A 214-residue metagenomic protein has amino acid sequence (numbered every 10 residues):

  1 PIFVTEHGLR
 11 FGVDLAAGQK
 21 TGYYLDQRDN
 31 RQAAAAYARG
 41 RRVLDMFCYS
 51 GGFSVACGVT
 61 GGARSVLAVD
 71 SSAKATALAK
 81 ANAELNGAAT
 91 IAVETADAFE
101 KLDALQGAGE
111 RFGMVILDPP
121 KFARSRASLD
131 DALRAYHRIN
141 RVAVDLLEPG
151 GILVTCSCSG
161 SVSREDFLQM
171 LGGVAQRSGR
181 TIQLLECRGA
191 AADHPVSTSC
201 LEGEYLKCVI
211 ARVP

Functional and structural regions predicted by a protein language model:
P1-Y23, Q32: Non-catalytic substrate-recognition/targeting regions of SAM-dependent transferases
G40-Y49: Conserved class I S-adenosyl-L-methionine
S50-A63: Conserved SAM-binding loop of SAM-dependent methyltransferases across substrates and taxa, primarily the Class I
S65-D70: Conserved SAM-binding motif I beta-strand of class I
K74-I116: S-adenosyl-L-methionine
R111, R138, I152-P214: C-terminal catalytic and target-recognition region of SAM-dependent MTase-like enzymes, primarily methyltransferases
F112-V142: Mobile active-site "lid"/loop adjacent to the S-adenosyl-L-methionine
L147-P149: Helix-to-beta-strand junctions that scaffold the AdoMet/dcAdoMet cofactor pocket in Class I SAM-dependent enzymes
